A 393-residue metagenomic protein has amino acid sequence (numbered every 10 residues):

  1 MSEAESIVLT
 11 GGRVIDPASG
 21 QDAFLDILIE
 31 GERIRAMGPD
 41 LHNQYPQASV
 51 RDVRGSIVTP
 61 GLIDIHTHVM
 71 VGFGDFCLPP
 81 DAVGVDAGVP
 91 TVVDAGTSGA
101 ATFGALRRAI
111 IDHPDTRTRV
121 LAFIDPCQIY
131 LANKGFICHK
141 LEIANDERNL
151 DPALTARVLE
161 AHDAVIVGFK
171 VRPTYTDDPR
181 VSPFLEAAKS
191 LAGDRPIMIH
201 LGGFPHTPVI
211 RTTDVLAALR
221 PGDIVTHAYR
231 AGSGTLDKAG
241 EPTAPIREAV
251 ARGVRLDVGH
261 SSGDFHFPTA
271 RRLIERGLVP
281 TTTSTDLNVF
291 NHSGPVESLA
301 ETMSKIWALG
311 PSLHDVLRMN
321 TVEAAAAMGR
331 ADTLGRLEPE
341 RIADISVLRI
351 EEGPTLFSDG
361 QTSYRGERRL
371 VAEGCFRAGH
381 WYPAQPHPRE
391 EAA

Functional and structural regions predicted by a protein language model:
M1-T59: Histidine-rich, glycine-flanked metal-binding segment
G12, I27, E32, G55 (+10 more regions): Divalent metal-coordination and catalytic microenvironments
L41-A48, V53-H113: Metal-associated gating/positioning segment near the N- to mid-region
T59, I110-F123, S190-D194, A249: Alpha-helix-loop-beta-strand connector modules within alpha/beta enzyme cores
D81-R172: Divalent-metal coordination cores built from histidine and acidic residues
V171-S293: Active-site core of metal-dependent hydrolases
P268-I350: His/Asp/Glu-enriched, well-ordered alpha-helical/loop segment that forms or immediately abuts the divalent-metal
I342-A392: C-terminal cap of metal-dependent C-N hydrolases
